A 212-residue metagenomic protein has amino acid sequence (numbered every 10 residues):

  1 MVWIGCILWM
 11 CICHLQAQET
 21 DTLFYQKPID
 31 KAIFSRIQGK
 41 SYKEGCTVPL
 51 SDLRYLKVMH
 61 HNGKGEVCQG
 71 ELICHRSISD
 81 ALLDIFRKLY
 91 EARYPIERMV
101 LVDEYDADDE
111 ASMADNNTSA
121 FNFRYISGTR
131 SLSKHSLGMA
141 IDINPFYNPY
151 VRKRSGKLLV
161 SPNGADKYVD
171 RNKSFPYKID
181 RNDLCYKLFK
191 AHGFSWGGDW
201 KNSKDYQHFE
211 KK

Functional and structural regions predicted by a protein language model:
M1-E19: Bacterial Sec-dependent N-terminal signal peptides
M10, I85-L89, R93, F189 (+1 more regions): Hydrophobic, Leu/Ile/Phe/Ala-enriched alpha-helical segments that form helix-helix packing faces
Q18-E66: N-terminal module-boundary/linker segments of secreted carbohydrate-active enzymes
V48-M113: Active-site acidic/histidine clusters and adjacent loop/turn architecture that either coordinate catalytic ions
V67-R76, T129, D170-Y177: Second-shell loop/turn segments in exported
I96-E97, A111-P145: Mid-length scaffold segments of soluble, non-membrane domains
I126, G138, N144-K212: Catalytic cores and adjacent binding grooves of peptidoglycan-active enzymes
